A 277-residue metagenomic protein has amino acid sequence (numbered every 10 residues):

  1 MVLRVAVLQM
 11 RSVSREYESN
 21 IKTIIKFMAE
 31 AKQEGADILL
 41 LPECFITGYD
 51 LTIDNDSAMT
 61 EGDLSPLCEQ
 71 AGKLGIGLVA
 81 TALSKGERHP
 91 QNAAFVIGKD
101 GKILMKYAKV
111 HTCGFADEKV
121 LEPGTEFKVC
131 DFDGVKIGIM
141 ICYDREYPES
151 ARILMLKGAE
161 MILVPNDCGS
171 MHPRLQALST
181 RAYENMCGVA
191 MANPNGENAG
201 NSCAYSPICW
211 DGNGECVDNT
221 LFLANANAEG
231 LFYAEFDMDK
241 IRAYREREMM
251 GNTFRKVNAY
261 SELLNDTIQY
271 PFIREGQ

Functional and structural regions predicted by a protein language model:
M1-V7: Extreme N-terminal starter segment of soluble prokaryotic enzymes
Q9, G98, S206-I208: Residue-level signal for short segments within beta-strands and strand-turn junctions of well-structured beta-sheet
V13, Y17-I21, I25-D100, K106 (+1 more regions): Cys-nucleophile CN-hydrolase/nitrilase-fold catalytic domain and related Cys-dependent amidase chemistry that acts on
D37-I38, I137, M161: Structural motif
E61-V79, E146-F232: CN hydrolase (nitrilase-like) catalytic-core segments centered on the catalytic cysteine and neighboring Lys/Glu
K85-K157, N166, P173-T180, C187 (+2 more regions): Active-site catalytic loop in hydrolytic enzyme cores
V129-D131, P194-Q277: C-terminal beta-strand edge segments of enzyme domains
